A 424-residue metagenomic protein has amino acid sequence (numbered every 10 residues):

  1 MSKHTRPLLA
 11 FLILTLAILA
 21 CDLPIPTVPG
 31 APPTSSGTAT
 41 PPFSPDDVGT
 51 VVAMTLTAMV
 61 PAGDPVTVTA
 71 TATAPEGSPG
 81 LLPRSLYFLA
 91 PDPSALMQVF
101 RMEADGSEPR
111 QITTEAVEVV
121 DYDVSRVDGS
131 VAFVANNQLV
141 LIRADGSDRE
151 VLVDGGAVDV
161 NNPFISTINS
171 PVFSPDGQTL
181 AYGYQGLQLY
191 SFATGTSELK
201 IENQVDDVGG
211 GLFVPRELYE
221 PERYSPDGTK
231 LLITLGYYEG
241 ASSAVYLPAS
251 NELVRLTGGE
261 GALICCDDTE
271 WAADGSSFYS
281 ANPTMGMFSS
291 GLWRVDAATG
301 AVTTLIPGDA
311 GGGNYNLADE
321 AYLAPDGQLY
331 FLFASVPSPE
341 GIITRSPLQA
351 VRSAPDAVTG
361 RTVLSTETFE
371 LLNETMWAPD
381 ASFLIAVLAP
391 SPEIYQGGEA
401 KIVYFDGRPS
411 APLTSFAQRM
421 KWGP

Functional and structural regions predicted by a protein language model:
S2, R6, C21-P424: Sequence signature of WD/YWTD-type beta-propeller architectures
L8-L14: Sec-dependent N-terminal signal peptides
